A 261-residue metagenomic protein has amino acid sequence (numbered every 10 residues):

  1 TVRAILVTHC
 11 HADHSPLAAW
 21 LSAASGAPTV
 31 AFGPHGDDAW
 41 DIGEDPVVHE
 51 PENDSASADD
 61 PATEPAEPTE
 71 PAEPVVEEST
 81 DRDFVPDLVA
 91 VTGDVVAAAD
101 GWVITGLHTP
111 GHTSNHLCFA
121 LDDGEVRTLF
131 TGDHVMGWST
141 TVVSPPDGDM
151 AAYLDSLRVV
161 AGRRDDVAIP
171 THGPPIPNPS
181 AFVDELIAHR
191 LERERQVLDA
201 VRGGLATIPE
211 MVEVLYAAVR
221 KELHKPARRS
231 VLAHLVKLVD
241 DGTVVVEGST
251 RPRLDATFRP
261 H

Functional and structural regions predicted by a protein language model:
T1-A99, V126-R127: Active-site HxH/HxHxD metal-binding segment of metal-dependent hydrolases
V2-R3, V167, V197: Basic nucleic-acid-binding alpha-helical/helix-turn surface characteristic of O6-alkylguanine DNA
T8-H14, H112, H172, H234 (+1 more regions): Histidine-centered divalent metal-coordination motifs
A23-A24, G162, D240: Residues at the C-terminal ends
G26, R164-D165, L205: Residue-level detector of structured alpha->beta connecting loops
H49, A72-L88, V95-V96, W102-E194: Metallo-beta-lactamase
D199-H261: C-terminal regulatory/interaction regions
